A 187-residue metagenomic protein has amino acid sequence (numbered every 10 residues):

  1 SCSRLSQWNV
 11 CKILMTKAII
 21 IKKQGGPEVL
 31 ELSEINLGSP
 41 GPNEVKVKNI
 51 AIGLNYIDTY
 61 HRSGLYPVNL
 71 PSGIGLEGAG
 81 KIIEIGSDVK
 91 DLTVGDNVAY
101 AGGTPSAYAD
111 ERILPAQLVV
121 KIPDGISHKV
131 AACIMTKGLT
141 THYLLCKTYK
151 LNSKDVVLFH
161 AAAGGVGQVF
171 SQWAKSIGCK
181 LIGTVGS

Functional and structural regions predicted by a protein language model:
N36-G53, S63-S106: Glycine-rich beta-strand-centered segment in the early N-terminal region that forms part of a ligand/cofactor-binding
V98-A161: NAD(P)H dinucleotide-binding glycine-rich loop of Rossmann-like/cofactor-binding domains, especially the beta1-alpha1
A163, S171: N-terminal Rossmann NAD(P)H-binding glycine-rich loop of SDR-like oxidoreductase domains
V166: Hydrophobic/small residue at the entry helix of a nucleotide-binding pocket
K175-S187: Adenosine-nucleotide cofactor-binding segment
